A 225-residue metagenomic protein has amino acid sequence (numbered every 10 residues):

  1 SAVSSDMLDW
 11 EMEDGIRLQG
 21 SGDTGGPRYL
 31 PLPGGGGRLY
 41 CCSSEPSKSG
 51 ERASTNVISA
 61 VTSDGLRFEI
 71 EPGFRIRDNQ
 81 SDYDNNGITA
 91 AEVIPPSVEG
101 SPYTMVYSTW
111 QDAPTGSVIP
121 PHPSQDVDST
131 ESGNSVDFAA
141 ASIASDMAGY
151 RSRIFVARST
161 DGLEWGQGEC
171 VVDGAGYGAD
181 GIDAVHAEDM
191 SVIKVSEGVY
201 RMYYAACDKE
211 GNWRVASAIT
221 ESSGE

Functional and structural regions predicted by a protein language model:
S1-E225: Carbohydrate-active catalytic/glycan-binding domains of CAZyme proteins, especially the secreted or lumenal ectodomains
